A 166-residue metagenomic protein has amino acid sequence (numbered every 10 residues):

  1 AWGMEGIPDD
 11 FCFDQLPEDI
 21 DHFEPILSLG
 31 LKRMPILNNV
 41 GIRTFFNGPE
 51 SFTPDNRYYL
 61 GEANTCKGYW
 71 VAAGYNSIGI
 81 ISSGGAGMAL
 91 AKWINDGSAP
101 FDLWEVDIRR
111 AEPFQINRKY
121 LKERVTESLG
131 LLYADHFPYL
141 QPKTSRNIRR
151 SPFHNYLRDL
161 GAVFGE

Functional and structural regions predicted by a protein language model:
A1, L90, A162-E166: Generic low-polarity alpha-helical segments
W2, G6-D135, Q141-I148: C-terminal catalytic lobe of FAD-dependent flavoproteins
E112, Y139-E166: N- or domain-start disorder-to-order transition segments that initiate the globular core
